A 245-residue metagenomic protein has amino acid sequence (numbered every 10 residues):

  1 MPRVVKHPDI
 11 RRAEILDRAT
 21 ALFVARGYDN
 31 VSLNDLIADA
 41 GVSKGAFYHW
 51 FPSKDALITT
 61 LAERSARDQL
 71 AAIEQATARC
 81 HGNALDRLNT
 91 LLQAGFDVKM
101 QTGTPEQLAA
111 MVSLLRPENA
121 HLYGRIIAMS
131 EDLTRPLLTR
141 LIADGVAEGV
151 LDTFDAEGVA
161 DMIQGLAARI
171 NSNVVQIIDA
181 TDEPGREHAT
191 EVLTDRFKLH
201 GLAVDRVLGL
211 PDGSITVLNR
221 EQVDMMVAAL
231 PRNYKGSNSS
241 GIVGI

Functional and structural regions predicted by a protein language model:
P2, D132-A147, S172-I245: C-terminal peripheral helix-coil segments that are non-catalytic and often amphipathic
R3, E14, L22-T60, R64: Helix-turn-helix
R12-A13, L33, D55, T59 (+4 more regions): Short, structured helix-loop boundary elements
A25-D29, C80, E148: Short coil/turn segments at alpha/beta junctions that flank glycine-rich nucleotide-binding fingerprints
T60, R64, E74-L108, E157-I163 (+1 more regions): Hydrophobic alpha-helical connector segments
Q101-L151, D155-A160, R186-H188: Short secondary-structure transition hinges
